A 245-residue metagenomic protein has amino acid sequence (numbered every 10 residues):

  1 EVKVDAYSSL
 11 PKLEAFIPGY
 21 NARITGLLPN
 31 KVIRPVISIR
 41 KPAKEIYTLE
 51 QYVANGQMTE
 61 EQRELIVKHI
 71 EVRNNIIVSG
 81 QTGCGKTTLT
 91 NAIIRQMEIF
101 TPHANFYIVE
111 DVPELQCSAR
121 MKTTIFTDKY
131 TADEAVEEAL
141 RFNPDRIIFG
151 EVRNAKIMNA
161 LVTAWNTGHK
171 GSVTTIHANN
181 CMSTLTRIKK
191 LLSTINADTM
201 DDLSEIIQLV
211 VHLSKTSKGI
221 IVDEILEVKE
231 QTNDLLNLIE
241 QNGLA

Functional and structural regions predicted by a protein language model:
E1-E71: P-loop NTP-binding catalytic core
P11, Y20-A22, K170, E205-I207 (+1 more regions): Residues at beta-strand starts and edge strands
L13, I24, I37, Y107 (+2 more regions): A broad, low-specificity signal marking well-ordered, structured residues that form hydrophobic/aromatic
P29, R40-P42, V112, D128 (+1 more regions): Generic beta-structure capping elements
R73-S79, T88, A92-I206, H212-T216: Switch/coupling sub-region of P-loop NTPases
T82: Conserved helicase ATPase motor motifs in RecA-like P-loop NTPase domains
G85: Conserved glycine(s) of the Walker
S204-A245: Conserved P-loop NTPase
